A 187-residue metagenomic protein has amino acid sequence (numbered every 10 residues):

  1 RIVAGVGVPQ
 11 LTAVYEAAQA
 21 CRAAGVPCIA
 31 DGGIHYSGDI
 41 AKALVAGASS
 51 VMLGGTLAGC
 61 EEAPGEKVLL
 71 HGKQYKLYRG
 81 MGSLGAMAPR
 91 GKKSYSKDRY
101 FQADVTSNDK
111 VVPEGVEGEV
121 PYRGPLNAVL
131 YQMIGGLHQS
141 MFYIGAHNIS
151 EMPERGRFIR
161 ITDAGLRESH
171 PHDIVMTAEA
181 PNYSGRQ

Functional and structural regions predicted by a protein language model:
I2-A30, H35-Q187: Alpha/beta catalytic cores of nucleotide-metabolism and tRNA/nucleoside-modifying enzymes
